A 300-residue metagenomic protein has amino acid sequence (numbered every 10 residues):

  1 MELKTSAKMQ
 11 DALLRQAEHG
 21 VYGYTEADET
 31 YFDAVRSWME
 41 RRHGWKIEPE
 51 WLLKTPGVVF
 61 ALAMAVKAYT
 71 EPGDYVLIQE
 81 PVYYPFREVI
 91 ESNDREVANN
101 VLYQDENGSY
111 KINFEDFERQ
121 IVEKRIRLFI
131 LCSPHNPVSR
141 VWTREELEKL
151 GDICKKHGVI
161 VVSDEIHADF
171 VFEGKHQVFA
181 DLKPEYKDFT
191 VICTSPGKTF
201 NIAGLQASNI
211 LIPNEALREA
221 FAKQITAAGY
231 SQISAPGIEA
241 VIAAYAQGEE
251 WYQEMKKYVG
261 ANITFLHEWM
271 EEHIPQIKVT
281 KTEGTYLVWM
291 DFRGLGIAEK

Functional and structural regions predicted by a protein language model:
M1-V59, M64, A244-Q247: N-terminal small-domain helix-loop-helix segment of the aminotransferase-like
D11, P184, D188-G260, E268 (+1 more regions): Conserved core segment of the aminotransferase class I/II
L13, V35, L52, V76-L77 (+9 more regions): Generic structural signal for small/hydrophobic residues in well-ordered secondary structure, especially within
A68-I90: Conserved PLP-anchoring active-site segment centered on the Schiff-base-forming lysine
D74, R95, K156-I160, K187-D188: A short helix->loop->beta-strand "cap" motif at the edges of active sites that frequently abuts
Y103-G174: Active-site phosphate-binding strand-loop segment of PLP-dependent enzymes
P213, W289-I297: Conserved PLP-binding active-site segment of the aspartate aminotransferase-like
I238, I242, Y258-H267, K278-F292: Conserved glycine-rich beta-strand-loop-beta hairpin in the small C-terminal domain of fold type I
